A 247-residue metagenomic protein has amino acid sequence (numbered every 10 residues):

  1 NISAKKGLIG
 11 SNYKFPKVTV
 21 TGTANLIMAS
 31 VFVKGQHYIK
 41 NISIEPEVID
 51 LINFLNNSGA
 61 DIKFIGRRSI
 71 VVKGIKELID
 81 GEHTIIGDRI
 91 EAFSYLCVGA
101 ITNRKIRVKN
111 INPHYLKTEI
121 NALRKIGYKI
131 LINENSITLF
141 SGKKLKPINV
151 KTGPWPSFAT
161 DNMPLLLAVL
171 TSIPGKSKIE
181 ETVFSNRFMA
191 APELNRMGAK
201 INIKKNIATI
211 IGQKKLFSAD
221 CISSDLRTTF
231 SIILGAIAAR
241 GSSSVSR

Functional and structural regions predicted by a protein language model:
N1-R247: Short, structured segments at the rim of ligand-binding sites
